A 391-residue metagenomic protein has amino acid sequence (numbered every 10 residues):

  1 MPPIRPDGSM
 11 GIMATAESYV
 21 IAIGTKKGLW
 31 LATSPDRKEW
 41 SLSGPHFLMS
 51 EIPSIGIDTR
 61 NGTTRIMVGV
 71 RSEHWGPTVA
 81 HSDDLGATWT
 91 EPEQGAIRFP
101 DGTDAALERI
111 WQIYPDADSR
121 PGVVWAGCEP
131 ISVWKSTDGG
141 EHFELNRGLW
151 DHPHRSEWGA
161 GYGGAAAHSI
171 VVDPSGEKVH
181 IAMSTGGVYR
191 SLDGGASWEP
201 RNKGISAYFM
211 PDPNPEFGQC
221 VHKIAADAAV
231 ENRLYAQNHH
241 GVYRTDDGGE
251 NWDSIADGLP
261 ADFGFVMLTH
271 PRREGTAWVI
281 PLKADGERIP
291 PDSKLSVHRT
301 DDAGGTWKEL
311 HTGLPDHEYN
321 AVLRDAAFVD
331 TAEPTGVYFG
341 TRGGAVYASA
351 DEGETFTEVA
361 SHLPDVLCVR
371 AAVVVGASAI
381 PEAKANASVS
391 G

Functional and structural regions predicted by a protein language model:
M1-G391: Extracellular glycan-interacting surfaces
